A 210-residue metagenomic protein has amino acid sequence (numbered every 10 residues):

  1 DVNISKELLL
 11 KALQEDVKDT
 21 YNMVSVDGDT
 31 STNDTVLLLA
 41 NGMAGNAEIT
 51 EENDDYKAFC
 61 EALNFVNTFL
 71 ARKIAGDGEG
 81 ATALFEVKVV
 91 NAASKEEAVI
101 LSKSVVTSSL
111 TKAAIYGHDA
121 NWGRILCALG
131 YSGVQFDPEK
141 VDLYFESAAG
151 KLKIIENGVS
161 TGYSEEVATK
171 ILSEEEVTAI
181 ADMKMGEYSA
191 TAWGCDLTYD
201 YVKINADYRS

Functional and structural regions predicted by a protein language model:
D1-S210: A structural signal for small-residue-enriched, beta-sheet-centric alpha/beta enzyme cores and oligomeric scaffold folds
